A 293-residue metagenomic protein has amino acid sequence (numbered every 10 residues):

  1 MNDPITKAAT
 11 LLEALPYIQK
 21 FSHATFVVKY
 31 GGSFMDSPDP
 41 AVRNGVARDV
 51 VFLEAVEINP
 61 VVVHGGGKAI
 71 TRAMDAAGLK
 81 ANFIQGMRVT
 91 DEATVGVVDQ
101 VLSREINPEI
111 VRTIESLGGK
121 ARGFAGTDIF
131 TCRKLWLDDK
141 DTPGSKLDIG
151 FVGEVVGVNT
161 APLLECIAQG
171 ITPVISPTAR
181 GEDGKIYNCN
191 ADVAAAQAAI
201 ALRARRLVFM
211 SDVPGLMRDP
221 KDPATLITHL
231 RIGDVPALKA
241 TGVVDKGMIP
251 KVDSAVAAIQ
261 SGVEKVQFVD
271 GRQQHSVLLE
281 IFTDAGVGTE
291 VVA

Functional and structural regions predicted by a protein language model:
M1-R272, L279-A285, V292-A293: Nucleotide/pyrophosphate-binding catalytic subdomain
